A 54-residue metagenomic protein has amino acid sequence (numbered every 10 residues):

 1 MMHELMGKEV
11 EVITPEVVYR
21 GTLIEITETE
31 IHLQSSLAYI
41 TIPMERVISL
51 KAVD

Functional and structural regions predicted by a protein language model:
M1-D54: Conserved RNA-binding domains used in RNP assembly and mRNA/RNA metabolism
